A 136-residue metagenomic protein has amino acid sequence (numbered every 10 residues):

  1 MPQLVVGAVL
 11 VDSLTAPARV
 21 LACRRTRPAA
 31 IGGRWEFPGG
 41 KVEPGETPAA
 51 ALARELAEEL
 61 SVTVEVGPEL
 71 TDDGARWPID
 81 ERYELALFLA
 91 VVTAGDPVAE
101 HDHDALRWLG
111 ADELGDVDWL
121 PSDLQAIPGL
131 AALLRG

Functional and structural regions predicted by a protein language model:
M1-V20, K41, D72: Conserved N-terminal beta-strand and adjoining loop/helix that marks the start of the Nudix/MutT-like hydrolase domain
Q3, T63-V64, D73-P97, R107 (+1 more regions): Active-site-adjacent beta-strand/loop module that shapes the phosphate/pyrophosphate-binding cleft
V6-A8, L52, E69, L87-A90: A structural signal for short, well-ordered beta-strand segments
D12-A16, T26, V91-D96, A111-E113: Short loop segments at secondary-structure junctions
P17-E58: Conserved Nudix-box catalytic region and its N-terminal flanking loop in Nudix hydrolases and closely related
G32, E81, L87, V98-G136: Nudix hydrolase/Nudix homology domain
A50-A53, S61-D73: Helix-adjacent hinge/juxtasegments
